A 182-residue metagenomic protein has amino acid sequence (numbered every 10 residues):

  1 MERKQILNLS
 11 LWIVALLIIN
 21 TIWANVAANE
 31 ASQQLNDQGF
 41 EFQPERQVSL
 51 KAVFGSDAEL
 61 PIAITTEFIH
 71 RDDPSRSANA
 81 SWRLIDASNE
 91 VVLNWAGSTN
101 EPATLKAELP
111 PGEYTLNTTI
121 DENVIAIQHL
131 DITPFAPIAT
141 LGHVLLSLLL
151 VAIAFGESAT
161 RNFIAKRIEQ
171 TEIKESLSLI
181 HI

Functional and structural regions predicted by a protein language model:
M1-L35: Hydrophobic secretory-pathway targeting helix
N25-D86: Membrane-proximal low-complexity regions enriched in glycine and acidic/polar residues
S56-I62, P110-Y114, I120, V124: Short tyrosine-centred short linear motifs in exposed loops/low-complexity segments
R71-T119: Extracytoplasmic/lumenal ectodomains and periplasmic regions of secretory and membrane proteins
L116-V144: Short, aromatic-rich amphipathic segments at membrane interfaces that lie adjacent to a transmembrane helix or signal
A139-F163: Selective detector of the "anchor" transmembrane alpha-helix that sits immediately C-terminal
I168-S178: Short, highly charged, low-complexity non-transmembrane loops/tails of multi-pass membrane proteins
I180-I182: Conserved small/polar residues in nucleotide/adenosyl-binding loops
